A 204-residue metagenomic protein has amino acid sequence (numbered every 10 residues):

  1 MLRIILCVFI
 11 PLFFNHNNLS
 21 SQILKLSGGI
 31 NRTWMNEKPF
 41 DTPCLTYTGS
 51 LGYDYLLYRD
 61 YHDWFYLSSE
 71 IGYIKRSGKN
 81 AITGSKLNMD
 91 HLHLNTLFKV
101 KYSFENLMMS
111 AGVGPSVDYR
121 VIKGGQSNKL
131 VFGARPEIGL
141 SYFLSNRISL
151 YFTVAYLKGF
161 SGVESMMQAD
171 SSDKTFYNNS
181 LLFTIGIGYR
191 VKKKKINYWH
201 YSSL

Functional and structural regions predicted by a protein language model:
M1-S27, I187, V191: Bacterial Sec-dependent N-terminal signal peptides
S20-L24, Y61-L67, E105-A111, N146-L150 (+1 more regions): Outer-envelope beta-barrel architecture signal
I23-W34, P39-T96: Glycine- and aromatic-enriched membrane insertion/assembly motifs of diderm outer-membrane and organelle channel
I30-R32, G49-L57, Y73, L94-Y102 (+4 more regions): Residues on the lipid-exposed face of transmembrane beta-strands in outer-membrane beta-barrel proteins
N36-T42, K79-S85, I122-N128, V163-D170: Outer-membrane beta-barrel translocator domains and adjoining extracellular loop/strand segments of Gram-negative
S110-G125: Internal catalytic-core helix/loop-beta-alpha segment that presents or stabilizes conserved functional determinants
F160: Cytosolic nucleotide-binding catalytic cores of signal-transduction proteins
Y177-L204: Outer-membrane beta-barrel "beta-signal"
